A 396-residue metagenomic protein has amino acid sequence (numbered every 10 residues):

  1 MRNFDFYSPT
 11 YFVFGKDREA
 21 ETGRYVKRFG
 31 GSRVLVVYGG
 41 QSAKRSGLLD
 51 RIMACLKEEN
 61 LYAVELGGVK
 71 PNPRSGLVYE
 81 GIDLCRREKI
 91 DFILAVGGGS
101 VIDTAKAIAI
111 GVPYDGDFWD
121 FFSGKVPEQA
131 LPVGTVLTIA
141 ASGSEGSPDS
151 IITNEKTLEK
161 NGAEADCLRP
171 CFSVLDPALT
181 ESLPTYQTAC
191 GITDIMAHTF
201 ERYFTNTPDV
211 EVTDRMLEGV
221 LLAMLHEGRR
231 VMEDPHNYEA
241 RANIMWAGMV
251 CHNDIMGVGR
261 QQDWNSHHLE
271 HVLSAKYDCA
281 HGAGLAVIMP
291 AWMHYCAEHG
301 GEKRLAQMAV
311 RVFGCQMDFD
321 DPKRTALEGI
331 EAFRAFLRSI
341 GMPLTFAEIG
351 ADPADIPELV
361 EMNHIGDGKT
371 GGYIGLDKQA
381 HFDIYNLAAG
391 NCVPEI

Functional and structural regions predicted by a protein language model:
M1-F92, F346: ATP/NTP phosphate-donor binding region
R51-I52, G81-I82, V101-Y114, G146-S147: Short Gly/Thr/Asp-enriched flexible loops that form oxyanion-binding sites at enzyme active sites
I90-K106, T138-S144, K276-C279: Glycine/serine-rich anion-binding loops at beta->alpha junctions that coordinate negatively charged ligand groups
P113-D209, K303-Q307, R311: A glycine/threonine-rich phosphate-anchoring loop and its flanking beta-alpha core in nucleotide/phosphate-binding
M196-F200, R241-H252, M289, F333 (+3 more regions): Short alpha-helical scaffolding segments that buttress acidic/His motifs in well-ordered protein cores
R202, N206-E331: Active-site segments that bind and position negatively charged phosphate/pyrophosphate groups
M308-I396: C-terminal charged capping/lid subdomain of soluble metabolic enzymes
